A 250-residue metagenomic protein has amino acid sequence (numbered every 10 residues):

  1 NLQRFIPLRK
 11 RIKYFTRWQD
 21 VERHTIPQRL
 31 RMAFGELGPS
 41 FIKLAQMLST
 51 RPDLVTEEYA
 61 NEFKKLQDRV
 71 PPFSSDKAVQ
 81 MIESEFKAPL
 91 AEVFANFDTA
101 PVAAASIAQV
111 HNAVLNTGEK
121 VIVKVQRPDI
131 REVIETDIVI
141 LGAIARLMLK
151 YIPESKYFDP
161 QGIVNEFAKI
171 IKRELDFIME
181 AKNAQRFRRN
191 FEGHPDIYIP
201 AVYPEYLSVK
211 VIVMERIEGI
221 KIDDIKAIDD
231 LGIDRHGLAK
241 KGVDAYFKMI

Functional and structural regions predicted by a protein language model:
N1-Q109, E135-P160: N-terminal accessory/targeting segments that precede structured cores
A45, V110, V123, E180 (+1 more regions): Residue-level signature of catalytic and energy-coupling elements of molecular machines, predominantly ATP/GTP-dependent
E57, K64-P71, E83, R131 (+2 more regions): ATP-dependent phospho-/nucleotidyl transfer catalytic cores
L66, K124-Q126: Conserved beta3-strand ATP-binding lysine motif
P101-A103, V114, Y203-E205: Well-ordered beta-strand positions
A108-N116: Conserved ATP phosphate-binding architecture of protein kinases
Q109, K124, Y198-A201: Residues located in well-ordered beta-strands
E119-V121: Glycine-rich phosphate/pyrophosphate-binding loop shared by adenosine-nucleotide-utilizing enzymes
